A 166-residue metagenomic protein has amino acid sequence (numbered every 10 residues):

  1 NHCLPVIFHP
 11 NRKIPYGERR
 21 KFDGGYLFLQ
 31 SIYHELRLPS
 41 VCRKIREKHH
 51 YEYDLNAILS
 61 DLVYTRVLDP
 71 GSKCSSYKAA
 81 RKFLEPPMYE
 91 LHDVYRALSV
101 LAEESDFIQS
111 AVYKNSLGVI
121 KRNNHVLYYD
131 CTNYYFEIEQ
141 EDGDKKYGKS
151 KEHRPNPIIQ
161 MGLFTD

Functional and structural regions predicted by a protein language model:
N1-Q140, D144, P155, Q160 (+1 more regions): Dynamic "connector" segments at or just before major functional cores
K146-K151: Long, structured protein-protein interaction/assembly regions in large complexes
